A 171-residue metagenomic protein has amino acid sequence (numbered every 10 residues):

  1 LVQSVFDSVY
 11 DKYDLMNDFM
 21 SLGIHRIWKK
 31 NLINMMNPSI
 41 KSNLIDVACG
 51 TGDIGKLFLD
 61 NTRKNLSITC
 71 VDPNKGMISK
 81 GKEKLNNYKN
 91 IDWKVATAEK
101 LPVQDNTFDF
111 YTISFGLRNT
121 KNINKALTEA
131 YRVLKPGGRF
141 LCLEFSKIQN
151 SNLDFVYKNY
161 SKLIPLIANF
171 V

Functional and structural regions predicted by a protein language model:
L1-D14, Y160: N-terminal, positively charged/glycine-rich alpha-helical extensions of SAM-dependent methyltransferases
L22-S42, L57: Conserved alpha-helix/loop element of class I SAM-dependent methyltransferases that forms part of the SAM/SAH-binding
N43, G137-R139: Short glycine-centered segments of the SAM/dcSAM-binding site in methyltransferase folds
N43-K100: Class I SAM-dependent methyltransferase SAM/SAH-binding core
E99-Y111: A short acidic, Gly/Pro-enriched loop at the edge of an enzyme's catalytic core that lines a small-molecule cofactor
D109-N122: A short SAM/SAH-binding and catalytic strip from SAM-dependent methyltransferases
N124-P136: A short glycine-rich, Lys/Arg-flanked "PGG" loop and its adjoining helix->strand segment in the class I
R139-A168: Conserved class I S-adenosyl-L-methionine
